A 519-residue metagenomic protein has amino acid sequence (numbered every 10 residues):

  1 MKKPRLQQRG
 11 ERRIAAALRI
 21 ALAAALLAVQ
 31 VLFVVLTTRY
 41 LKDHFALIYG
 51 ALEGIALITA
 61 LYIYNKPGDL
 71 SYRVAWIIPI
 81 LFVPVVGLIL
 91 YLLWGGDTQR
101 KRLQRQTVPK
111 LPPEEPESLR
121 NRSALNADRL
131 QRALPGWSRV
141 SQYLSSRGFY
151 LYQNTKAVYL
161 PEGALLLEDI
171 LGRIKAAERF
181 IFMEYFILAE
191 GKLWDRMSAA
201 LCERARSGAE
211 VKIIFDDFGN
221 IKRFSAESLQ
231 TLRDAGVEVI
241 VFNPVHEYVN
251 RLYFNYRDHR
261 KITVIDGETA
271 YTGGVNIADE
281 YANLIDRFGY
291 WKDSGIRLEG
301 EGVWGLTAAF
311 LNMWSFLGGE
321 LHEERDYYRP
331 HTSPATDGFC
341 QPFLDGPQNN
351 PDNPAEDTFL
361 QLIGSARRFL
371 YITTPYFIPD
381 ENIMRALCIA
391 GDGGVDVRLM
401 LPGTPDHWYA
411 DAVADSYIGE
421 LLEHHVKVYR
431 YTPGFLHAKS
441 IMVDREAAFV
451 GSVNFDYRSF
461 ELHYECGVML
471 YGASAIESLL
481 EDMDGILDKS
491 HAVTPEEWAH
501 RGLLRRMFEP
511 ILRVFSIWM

Functional and structural regions predicted by a protein language model:
M1-D357, Q361, S365, P405 (+6 more regions): N-terminal localization/anchoring segments of enzymes in phospholipid and broader phosphate metabolism
F186, R251, P375-Y376, A410: Glycine- and other small-residue-rich loops at beta-strand/loop junctions that grip anionic moieties
I187-K192, T373-D380: Short, glycine-rich nucleotide/cofactor-binding loops
Y376-V397, P402, H407-Y409: Helical hairpin unit composed of two closely spaced alpha helices linked by a short loop
A414-Y417: Short, glycine/polar-rich helix-capping loops at beta-to-alpha or helix-loop-helix junctions that flank or form
V428-T432: Active-site donor-binding acidic/aromatic loop of nucleotide-activated sugar and phosphosugar transferases involved
K439: Catalytic-core elements of nucleic-acid end-processing and repair enzymes
